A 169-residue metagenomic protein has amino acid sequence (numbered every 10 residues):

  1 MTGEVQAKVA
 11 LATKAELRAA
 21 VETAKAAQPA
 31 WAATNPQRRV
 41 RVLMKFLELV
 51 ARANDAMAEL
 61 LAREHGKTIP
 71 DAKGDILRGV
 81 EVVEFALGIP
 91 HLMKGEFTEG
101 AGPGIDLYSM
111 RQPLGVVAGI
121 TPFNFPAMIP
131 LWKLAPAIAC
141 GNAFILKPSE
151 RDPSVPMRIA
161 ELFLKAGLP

Functional and structural regions predicted by a protein language model:
G3-M93: Glycine-rich loop-to-alpha-helix module at the N-terminal edge of alpha/beta enzyme cores
G95-P169: Rossmann-like NAD(P) dinucleotide-binding subdomain of oxidoreductase/dehydrogenase enzymes
